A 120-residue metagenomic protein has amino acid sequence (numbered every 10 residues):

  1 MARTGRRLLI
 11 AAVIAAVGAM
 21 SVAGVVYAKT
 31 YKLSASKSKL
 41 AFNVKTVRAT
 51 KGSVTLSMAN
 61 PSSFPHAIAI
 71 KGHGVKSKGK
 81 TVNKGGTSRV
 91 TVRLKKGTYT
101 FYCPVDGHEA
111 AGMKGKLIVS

Functional and structural regions predicted by a protein language model:
M1-A12: Bacterial N-terminal signal peptides that target proteins for export
A11-S21: Bacterial N-terminal signal peptides
V22-A28: Sec/Tat signal peptide C-region and signal peptidase I cleavage site
K29-K39, V82-S120: Extracellular/periplasmic metallocenter environments
S36-A41, P61-S63: Short polar catalytic/cofactor-binding loops
K45-F64, R89-K95, T100: Beta-strand cores of secreted/periplasmic/IMS beta-sandwich domains, seen most often in copper-related folds
F64-V82, A110-A111: Histidine- and aromatic-enriched segments that form or immediately flank copper-ligand environments
